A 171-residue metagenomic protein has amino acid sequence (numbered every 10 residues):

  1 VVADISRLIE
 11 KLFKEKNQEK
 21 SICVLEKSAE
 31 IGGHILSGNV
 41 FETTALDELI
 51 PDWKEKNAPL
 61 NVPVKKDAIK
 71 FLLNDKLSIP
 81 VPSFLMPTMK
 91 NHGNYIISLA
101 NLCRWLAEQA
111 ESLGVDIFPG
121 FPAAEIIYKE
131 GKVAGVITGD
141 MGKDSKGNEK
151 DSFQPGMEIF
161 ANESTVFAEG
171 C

Functional and structural regions predicted by a protein language model:
V2-S6, K20-K27, I127-K129, A134 (+1 more regions): Hydrophobic, aliphatic-enriched repeat segments that assemble into extended interaction scaffolds in large eukaryotic
A3, R7-K11, E108, S112: Short, well-ordered alpha-helices that flank and scaffold nucleotide-derived cofactor binding pockets
L8, L12, Q18-K76: N-terminal FAD cofactor-binding segment of flavoenzymes
N17-Q18, E158: Residue-level detector of alpha-helix boundary/anchor positions
N57-C171: Feature captures the FAD/FMN-dependent oxidoreductase FAD-binding
